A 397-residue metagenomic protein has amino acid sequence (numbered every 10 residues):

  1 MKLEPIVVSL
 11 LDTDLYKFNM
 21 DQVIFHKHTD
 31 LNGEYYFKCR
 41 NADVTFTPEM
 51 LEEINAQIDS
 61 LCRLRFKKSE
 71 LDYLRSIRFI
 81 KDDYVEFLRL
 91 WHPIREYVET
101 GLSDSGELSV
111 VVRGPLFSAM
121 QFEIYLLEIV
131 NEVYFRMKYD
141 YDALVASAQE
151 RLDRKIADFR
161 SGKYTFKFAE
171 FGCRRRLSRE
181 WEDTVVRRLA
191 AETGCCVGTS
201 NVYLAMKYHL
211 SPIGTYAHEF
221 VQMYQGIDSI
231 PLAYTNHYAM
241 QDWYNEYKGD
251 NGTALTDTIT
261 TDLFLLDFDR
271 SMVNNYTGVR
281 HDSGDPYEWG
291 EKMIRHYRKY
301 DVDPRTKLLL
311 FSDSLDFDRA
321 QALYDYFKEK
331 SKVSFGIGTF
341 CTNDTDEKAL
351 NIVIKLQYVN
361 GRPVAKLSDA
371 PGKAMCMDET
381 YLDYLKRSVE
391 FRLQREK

Functional and structural regions predicted by a protein language model:
M1-T235, Y244-N245, I354-K397: Ordered alpha/beta subdomains of enzyme catalytic regions
L3, L204, Y208, I213-K397: Glycine-rich phosphate/ribose-binding loops and adjacent secondary-structure elements that form binding surfaces
